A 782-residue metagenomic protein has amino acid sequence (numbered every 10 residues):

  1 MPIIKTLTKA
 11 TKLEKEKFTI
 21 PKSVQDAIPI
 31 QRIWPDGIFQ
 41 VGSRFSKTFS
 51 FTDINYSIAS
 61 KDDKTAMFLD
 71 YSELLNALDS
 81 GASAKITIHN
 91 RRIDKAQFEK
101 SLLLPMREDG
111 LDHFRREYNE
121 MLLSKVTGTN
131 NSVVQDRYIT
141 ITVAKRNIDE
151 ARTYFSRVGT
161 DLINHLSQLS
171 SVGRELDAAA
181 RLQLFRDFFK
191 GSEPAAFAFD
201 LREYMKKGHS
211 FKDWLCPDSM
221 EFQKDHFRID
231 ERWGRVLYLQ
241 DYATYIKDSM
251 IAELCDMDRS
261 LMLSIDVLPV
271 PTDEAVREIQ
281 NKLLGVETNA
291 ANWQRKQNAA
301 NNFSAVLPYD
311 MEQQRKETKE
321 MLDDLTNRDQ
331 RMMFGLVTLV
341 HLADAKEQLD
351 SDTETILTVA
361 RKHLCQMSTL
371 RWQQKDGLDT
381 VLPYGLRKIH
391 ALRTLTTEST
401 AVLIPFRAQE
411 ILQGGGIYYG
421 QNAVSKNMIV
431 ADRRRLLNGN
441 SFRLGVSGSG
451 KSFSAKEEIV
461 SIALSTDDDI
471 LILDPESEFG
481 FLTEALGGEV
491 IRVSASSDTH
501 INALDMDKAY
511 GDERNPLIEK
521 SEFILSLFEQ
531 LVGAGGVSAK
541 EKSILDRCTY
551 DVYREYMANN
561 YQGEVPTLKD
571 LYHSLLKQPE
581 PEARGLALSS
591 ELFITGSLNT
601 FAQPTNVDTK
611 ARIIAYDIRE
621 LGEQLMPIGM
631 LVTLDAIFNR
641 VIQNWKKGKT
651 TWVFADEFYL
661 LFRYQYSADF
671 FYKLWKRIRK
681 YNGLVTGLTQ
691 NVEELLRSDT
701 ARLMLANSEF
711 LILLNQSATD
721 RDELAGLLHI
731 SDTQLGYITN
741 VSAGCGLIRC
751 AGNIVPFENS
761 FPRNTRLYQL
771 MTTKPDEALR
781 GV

Functional and structural regions predicted by a protein language model:
M1-F406: Extended, folded cores of ATP/NTP-driven motor/assembly subunits in large transport and secretion machines
I54, K61-S80, R91, V270 (+9 more regions): P-loop NTPase motor domains
R443: Hydrophobic anchor at the beta1->P-loop junction of P-loop NTPases
K451: Conserved lysine of the Walker
S454: Hydrophobic positions on the alpha1 helix immediately C-terminal to the Walker A/P-loop
S461-L471: Post-Walker A helix-loop "phosphate-sensing" segment adjacent to the P-loop in P-loop NTPases
G487-I491, T700-L713: A short helix-turn-beta junction within AAA+ P-loop NTPase domains corresponding to the substrate/partner-engaging
L728-G781: Conserved P-loop NTPase
